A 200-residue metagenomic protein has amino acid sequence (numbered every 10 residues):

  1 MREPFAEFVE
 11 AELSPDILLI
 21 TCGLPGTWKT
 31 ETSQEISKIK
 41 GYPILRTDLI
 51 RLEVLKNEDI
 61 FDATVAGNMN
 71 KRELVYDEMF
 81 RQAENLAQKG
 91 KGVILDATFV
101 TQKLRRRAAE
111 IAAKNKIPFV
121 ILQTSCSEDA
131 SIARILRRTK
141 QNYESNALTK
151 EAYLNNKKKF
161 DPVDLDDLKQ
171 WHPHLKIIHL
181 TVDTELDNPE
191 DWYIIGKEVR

Functional and structural regions predicted by a protein language model:
R2-L13, P162-R200: NTP-dependent small-molecule kinase module
T21: Hydrophobic anchor at the beta1->P-loop junction of P-loop NTPases
L24-P25: The conserved Walker
W28: Conserved glycine(s) of the Walker
E31-K91: Conserved substrate/cofactor phosphate-moiety recognition/catalytic segment in nucleotide-dependent phosphotransferases
L49-R51, V100, S125-S131, E185-D187: Conserved nucleotide-binding/hydrolysis micro-motifs of P-loop NTPases
A63, K114-V163: A glycine- and Lys/Arg-enriched "phosphate-lid" helix/loop adjacent to the NTP-binding pocket of small-molecule kinases
N70-F119: Glycine-rich phosphate-binding loop used to anchor ATP phosphates in small-molecule kinases, encompassing both
